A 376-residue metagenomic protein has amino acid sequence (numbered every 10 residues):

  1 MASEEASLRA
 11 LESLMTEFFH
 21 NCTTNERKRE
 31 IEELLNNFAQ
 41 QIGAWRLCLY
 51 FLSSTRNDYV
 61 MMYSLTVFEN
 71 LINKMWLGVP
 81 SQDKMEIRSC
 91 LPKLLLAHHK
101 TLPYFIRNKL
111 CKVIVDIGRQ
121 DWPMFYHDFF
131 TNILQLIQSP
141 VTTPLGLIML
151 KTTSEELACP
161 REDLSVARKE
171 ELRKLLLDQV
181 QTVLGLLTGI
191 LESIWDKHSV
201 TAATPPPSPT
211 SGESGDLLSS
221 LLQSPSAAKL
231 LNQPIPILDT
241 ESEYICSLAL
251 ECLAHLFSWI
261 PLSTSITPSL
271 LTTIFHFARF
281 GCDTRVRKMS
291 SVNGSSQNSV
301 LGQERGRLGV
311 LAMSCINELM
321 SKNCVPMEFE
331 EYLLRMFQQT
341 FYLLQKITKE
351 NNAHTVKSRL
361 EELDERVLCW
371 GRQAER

Functional and structural regions predicted by a protein language model:
A2-S3, E30-F38, T66: Structural detector for internal amphipathic alpha-helices that build alpha-solenoid repeat scaffolds
E4-L8, A39-C48, S81-H99, W122-Y126 (+5 more regions): Amphipathic alpha-helical segments within extended alpha-helical solenoids and repeat-rich scaffolds in large
S7-E30, D58-K74, Y104-C111, T143-E170 (+8 more regions): HEAT-repeat alpha-solenoid elements in large eukaryotic scaffold proteins
E12-H20, E32-N36, L49-Y50, N73 (+4 more regions): Amphipathic alpha-helical repeat scaffolds
I42, M75, I117, D121 (+7 more regions): Long alpha-helical scaffolds in large eukaryotic adaptor/regulatory proteins, encompassing alpha-solenoid repeat systems
A97, T101-P123, L136, G146-M149: Hydrophobic or amphipathic alpha-helical targeting/insertion segments
G189-A203, L238-S269, C315-E318, Q373: Extended amphipathic secondary-structure runs
